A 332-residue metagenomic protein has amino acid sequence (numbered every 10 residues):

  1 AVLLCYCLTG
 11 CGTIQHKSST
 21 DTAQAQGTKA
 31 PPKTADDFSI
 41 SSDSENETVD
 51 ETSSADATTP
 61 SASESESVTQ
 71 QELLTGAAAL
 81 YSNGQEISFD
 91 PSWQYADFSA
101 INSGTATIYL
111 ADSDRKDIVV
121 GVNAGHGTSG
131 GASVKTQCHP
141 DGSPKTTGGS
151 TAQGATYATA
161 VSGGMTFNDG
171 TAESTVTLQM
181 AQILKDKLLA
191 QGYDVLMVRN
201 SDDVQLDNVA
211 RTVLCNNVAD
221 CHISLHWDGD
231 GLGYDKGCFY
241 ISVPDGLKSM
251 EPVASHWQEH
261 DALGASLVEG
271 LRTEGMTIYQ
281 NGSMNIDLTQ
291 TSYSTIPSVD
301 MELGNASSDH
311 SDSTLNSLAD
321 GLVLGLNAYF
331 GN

Functional and structural regions predicted by a protein language model:
L4, L8-N332: Catalytic-site microenvironment of enzymes that process N-acetyl-hexosamine-containing cell-wall polysaccharides
